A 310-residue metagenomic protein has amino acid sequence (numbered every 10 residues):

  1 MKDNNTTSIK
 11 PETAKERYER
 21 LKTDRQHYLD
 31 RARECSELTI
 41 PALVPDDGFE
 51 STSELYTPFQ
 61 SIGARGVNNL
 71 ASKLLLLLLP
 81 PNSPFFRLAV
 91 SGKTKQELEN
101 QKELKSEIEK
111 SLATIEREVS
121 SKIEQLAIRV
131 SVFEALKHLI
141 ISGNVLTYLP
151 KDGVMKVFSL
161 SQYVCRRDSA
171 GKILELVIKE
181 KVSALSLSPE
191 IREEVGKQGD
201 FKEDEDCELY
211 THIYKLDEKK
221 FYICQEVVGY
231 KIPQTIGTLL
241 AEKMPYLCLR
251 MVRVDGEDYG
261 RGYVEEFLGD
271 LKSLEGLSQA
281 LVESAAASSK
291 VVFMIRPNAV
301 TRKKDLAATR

Functional and structural regions predicted by a protein language model:
M1-K202: Extended, helix-rich architectural segments
E12-K15, K22, L139, V157 (+5 more regions): A generic structural signal for short, solvent-exposed coil/turn residues that cap or connect secondary-structure
K105, S159-S161, D217, G262 (+1 more regions): Alpha-helix initiation/capping motif
T147, K151-G153, V164, S169 (+6 more regions): Short, flexible loop/turn elements at secondary-structure junctions
I173, I213-L216, I236, V282: Primarily cytosolic, helix-rich juxtamembrane/linker segments of multi-pass membrane proteins
E208-V228: Serine/threonine-rich low-complexity intrinsically disordered regions
I223-R310: Extended, charged amphipathic alpha-helical segments
